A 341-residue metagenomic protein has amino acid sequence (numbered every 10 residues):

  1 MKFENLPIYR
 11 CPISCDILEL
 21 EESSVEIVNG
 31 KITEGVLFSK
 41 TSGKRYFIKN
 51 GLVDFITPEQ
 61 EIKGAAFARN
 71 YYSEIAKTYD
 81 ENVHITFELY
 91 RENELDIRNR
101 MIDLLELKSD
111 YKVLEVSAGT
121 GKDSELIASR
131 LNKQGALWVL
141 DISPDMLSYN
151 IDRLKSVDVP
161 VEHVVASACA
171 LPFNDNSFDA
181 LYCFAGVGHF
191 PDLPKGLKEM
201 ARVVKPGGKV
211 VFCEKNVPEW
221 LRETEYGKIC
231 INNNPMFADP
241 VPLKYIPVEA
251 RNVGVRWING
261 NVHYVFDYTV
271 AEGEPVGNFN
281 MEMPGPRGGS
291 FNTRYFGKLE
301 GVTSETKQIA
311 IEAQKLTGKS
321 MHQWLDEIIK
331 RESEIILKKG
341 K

Functional and structural regions predicted by a protein language model:
V28-E81, I328, I335, K339: N-terminal, positively charged/glycine-rich alpha-helical extensions of SAM-dependent methyltransferases
I56-E106, K122-L126, M146-Y149: Conserved class I S-adenosyl-L-methionine
K112-A170: Class I SAM-dependent methyltransferase SAM/SAH-binding core
C169-A180: A short acidic, Gly/Pro-enriched loop at the edge of an enzyme's catalytic core that lines a small-molecule cofactor
P194-P206: A short glycine-rich, Lys/Arg-flanked "PGG" loop and its adjoining helix->strand segment in the class I
K209-M236: Conserved class I S-adenosyl-L-methionine
T303-Q323: Surface-exposed, Lys/Arg-rich phosphate-binding patches that contact polyanionic backbones
T317-K341: Short, basic amphipathic alpha-helical segments that act as recognition/interaction helices in nucleic-acid-binding
